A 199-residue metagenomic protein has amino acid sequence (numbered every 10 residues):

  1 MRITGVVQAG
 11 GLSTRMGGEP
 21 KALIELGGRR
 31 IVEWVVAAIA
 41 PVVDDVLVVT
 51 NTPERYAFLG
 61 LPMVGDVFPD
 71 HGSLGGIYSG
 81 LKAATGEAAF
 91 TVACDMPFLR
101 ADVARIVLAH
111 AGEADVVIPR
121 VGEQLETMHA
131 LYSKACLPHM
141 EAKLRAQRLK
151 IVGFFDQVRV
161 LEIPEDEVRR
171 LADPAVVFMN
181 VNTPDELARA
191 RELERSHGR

Functional and structural regions predicted by a protein language model:
M1-R148, D156-A175, A188, E192-G198: Nucleotide and nucleotide-moiety/phosphate-recognizing core
F155, T183: A residue-level signal for conserved active-site and pocket-lining positions in enzyme catalytic cores
